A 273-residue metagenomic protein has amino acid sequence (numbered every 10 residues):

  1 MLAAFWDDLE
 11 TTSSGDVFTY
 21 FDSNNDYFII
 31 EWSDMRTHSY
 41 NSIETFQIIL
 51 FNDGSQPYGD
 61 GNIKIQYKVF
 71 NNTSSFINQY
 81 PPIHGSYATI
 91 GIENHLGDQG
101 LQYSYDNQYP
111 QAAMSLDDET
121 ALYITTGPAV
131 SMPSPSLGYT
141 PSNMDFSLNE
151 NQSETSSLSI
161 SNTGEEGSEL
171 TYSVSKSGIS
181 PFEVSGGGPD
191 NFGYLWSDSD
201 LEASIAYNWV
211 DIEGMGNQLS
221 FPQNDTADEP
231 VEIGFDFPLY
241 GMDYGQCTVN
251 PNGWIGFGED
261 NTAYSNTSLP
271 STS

Functional and structural regions predicted by a protein language model:
M1-P133, T163-S273: Extracytoplasmic Ser/Thr/Pro-rich, glycosylation-prone low-complexity segments
M132-G164: Beta-sheet-dominated interaction scaffolds and their linkers
